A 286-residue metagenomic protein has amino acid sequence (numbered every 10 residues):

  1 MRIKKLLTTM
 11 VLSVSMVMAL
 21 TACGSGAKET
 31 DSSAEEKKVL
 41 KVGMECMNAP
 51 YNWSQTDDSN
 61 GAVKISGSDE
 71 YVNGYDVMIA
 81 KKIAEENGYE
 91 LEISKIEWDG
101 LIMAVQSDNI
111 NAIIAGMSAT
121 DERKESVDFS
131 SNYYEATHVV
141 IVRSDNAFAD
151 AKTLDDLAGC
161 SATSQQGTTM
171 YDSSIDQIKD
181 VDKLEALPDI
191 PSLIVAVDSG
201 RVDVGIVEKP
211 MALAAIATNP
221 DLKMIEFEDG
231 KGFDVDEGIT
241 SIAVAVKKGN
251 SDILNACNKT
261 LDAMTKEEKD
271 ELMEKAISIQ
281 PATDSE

Functional and structural regions predicted by a protein language model:
M18-A22: C-terminal motif of bacterial Sec signal peptides marking the signal peptidase cleavage site
S25-E29, T169-E185, M224, A256-E286: Ligand-binding clefts/hinges and TM-proximal coupling segments of bilobed small-molecule sensing domains
D31-S32, N60-A62, S144-S161: Flexible hinge/capping segments at coil-to-helix
A34-M117: Extracytoplasmic small-molecule ligand-binding "clamshell" domains of the periplasmic binding protein/Venus flytrap
Y75, E92-V105, A149, L184-S199 (+1 more regions): Short helix-initiation/N-cap motifs at beta->coil->alpha
E85, E90-D156, V235-E237: Acidic, polar ligand-binding/catalytic clefts
G100, G116-S126, S173-D176, D203-G238: A ligand-binding cleft/hinge motif common to bilobed small-molecule-binding domains
E135-V142, T218-L261, I279-E286: Periplasmic-binding protein-like
